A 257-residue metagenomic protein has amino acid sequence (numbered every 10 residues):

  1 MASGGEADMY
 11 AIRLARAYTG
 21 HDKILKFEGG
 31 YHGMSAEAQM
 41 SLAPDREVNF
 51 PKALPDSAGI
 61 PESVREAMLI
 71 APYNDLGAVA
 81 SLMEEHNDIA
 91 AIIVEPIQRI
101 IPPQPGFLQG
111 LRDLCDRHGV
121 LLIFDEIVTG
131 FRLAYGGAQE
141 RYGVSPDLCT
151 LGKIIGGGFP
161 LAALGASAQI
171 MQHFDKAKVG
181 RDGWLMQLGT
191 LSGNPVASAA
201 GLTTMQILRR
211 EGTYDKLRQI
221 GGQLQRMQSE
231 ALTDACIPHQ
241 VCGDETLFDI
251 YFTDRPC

Functional and structural regions predicted by a protein language model:
M1-C257: Conserved N-terminal phosphate-binding loop of PLP-dependent enzymes in the Aspartate aminotransferase
